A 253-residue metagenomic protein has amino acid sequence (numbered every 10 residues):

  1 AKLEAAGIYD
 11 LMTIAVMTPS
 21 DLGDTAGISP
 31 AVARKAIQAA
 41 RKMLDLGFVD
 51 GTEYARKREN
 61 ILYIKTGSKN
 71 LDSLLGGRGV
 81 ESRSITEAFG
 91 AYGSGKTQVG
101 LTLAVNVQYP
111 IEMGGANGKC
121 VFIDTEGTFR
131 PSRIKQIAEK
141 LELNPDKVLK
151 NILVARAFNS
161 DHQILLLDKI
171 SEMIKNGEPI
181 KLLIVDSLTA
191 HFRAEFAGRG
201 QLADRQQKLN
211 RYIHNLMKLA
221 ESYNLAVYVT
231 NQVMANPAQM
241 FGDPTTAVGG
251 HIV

Functional and structural regions predicted by a protein language model:
A1-Y54: Compact, charge-rich alpha-helical regulatory domains located at protein termini
K2, A39, M43-K147: The Walker A/P-loop phosphate-binding site
A6, M17, A39-L46, L74-R78 (+9 more regions): Conserved, well-folded catalytic cores of nucleic-acid-processing and energy-transducing macromolecular machines
I14, L71, A88, I134 (+4 more regions): Residue-level signature of catalytic and energy-coupling elements of molecular machines, predominantly ATP/GTP-dependent
K65-S68, D72, S82, T97-Q98 (+6 more regions): Amphipathic alpha-helical transducer elements in NTP-driven molecular machines
I85, F122, I184, V229-T230: Generic enzyme active-site microenvironment
G115-Q201, N215: Conserved inter-motif catalytic segment of the P-loop NTP-binding fold
Q206-V253: Phosphate-binding/switch region of NTP-binding enzymes
